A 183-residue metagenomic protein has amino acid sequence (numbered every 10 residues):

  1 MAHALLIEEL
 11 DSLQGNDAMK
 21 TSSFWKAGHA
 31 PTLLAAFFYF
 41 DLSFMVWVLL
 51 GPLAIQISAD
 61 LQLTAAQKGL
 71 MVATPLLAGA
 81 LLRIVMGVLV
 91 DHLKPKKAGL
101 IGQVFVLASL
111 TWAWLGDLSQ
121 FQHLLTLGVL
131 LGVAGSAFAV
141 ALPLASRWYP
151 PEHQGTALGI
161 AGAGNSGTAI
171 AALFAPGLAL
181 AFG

Functional and structural regions predicted by a protein language model:
A2-Y39, S43: Cytosolic juxtamembrane N-terminal segment immediately preceding the first transmembrane helix of multi-pass
P31-L63, M86: Extracytoplasmic
V48, L76-I84, S136, A169-I170: Residue-level signature of mid-helix packing/kink "hotspots" within the transmembrane helices of 12-pass Major
L82-K94: Helix-to-loop junctions at the C-terminal end of transmembrane segments in multipass secondary transporters
K96-G99: Primarily marks hydrophobic transmembrane alpha-helices of the MFS/SLC 12-helix fold
V104-L118: C-terminal ends and interior cores of transmembrane alpha-helices in multi-pass membrane transporters/permeases
L127-G164: Cytoplasmic helix-loop-helix junction between adjacent transmembrane helices in 12-TM secondary transporters
A161-G183: Helix-loop-helix hairpin linking two adjacent transmembrane segments in secondary transporters
